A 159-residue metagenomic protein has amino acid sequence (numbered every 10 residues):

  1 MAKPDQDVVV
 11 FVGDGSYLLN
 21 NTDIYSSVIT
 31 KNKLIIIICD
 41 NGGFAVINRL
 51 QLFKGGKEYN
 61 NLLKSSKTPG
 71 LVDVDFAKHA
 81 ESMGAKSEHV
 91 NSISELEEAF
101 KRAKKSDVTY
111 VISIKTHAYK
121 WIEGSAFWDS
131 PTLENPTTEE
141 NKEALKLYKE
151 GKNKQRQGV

Functional and structural regions predicted by a protein language model:
M1-V159: Thiamine diphosphate
